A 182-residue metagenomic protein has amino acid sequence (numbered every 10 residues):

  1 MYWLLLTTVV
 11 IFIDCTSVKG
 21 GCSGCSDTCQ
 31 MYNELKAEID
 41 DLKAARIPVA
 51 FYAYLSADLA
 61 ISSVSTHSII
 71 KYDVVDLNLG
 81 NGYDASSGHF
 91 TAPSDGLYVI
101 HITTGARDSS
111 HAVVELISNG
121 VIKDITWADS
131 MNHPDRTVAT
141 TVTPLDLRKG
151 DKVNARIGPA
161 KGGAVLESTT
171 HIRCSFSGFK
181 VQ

Functional and structural regions predicted by a protein language model:
Y2-Q182: Extracellular jelly-roll beta-sandwich "head" domains, especially the C-terminal globular C1q domain
